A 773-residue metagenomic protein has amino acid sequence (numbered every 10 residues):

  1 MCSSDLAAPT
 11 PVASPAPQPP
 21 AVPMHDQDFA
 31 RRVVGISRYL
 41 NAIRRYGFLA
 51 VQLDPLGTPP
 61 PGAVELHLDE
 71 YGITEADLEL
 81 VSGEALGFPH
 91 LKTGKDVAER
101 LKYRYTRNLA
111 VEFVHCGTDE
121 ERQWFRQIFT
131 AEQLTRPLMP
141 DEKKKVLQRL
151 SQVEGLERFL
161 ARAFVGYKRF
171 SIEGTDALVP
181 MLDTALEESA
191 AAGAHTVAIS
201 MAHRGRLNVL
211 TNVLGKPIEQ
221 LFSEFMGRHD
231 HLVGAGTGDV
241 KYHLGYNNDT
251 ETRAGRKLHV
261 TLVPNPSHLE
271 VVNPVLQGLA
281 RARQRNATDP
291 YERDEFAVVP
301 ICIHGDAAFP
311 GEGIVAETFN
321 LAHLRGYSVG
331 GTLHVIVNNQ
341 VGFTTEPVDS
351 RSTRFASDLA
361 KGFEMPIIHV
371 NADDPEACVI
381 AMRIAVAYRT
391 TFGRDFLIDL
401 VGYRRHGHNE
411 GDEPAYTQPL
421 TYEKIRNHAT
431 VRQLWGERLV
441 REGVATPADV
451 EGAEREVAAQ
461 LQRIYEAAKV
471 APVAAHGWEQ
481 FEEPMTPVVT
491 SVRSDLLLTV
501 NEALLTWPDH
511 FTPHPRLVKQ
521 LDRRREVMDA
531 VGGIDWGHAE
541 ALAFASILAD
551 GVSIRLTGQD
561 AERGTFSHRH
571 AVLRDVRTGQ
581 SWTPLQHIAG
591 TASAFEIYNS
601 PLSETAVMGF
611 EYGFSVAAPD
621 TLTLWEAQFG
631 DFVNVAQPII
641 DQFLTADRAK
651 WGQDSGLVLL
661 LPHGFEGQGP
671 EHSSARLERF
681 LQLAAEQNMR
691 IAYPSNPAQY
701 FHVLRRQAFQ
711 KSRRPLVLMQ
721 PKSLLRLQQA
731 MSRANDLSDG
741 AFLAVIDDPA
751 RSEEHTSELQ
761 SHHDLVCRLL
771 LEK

Functional and structural regions predicted by a protein language model:
M1-S3, H755-S761, L765: Short, small-residue-biased leader/transition segments that mark boundaries at the very start of proteins
L6-A177, A194: Extended, charge-enriched "interface" segments that sit outside catalytic cores
A21, R31-N41, F48-D77, P217 (+4 more regions): Flexible, glycine-rich loop/tail regions that form catalytic "lids" or insertion modules at the edges of active sites
Q27, R169-D176, H259-E270, T288 (+11 more regions): Alpha-helix capping and helix-loop boundary segments enriched in small/acidic/polar residues
L134-L156, G227-D289, P584, Q710-E753: Active-site cores of enzymes that catalyze phosphoryl transfer or operate on phosphate-rich substrates
G155, F159-E219, D522-R525, I534-L548 (+1 more regions): Active-site pocket-lining segments that scaffold enzyme catalytic pockets across diverse folds
H195-I368, F566-A618: Cofactor-binding active-site loop characterized by glycine-rich and histidine/acidic residues
G342-T353, K361-L397, G402-H406: Conserved phosphate-handling catalytic cores of large alpha/beta enzymes
